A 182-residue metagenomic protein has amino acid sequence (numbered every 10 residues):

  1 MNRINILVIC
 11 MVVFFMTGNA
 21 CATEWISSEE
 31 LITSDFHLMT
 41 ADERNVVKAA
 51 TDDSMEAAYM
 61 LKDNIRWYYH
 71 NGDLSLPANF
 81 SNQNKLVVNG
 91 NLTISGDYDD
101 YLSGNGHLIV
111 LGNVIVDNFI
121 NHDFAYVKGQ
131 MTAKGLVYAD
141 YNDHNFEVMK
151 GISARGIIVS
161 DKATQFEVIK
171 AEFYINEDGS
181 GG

Functional and structural regions predicted by a protein language model:
M1-A22: Classical Sec-dependent N-terminal signal peptides that target proteins to the secretory pathway
I4, M11-V13, S28, Q83 (+2 more regions): Generic N-terminal initiation segments characterized by hydrophobic and/or small/turn-forming residues
N5-I6, V46, A133, V168: Intrinsically disordered, low-complexity segments enriched in glycine/proline and serine/threonine
V13-F14, D35, N79, N145: Intrinsic disorder/low-structure terminal segments
T23-S95: N-terminal segments that cap or nucleate solenoid repeat domains
W25-M55, H144-G182: Long terminal segments
N64, G104-N105: Short, flexible, glycine/charge-rich loop motifs used to bind or transfer phosphoryl groups or to couple energy/partner
Y69-H70, L76, N82, V88 (+14 more regions): Extracellular beta-strand solenoids
